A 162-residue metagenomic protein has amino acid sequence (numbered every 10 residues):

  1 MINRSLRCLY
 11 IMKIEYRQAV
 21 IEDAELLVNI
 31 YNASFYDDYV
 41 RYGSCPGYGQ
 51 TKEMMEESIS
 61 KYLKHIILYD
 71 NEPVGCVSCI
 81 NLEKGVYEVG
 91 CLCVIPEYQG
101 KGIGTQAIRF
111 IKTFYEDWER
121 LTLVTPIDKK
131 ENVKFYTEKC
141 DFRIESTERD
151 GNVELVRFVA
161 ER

Functional and structural regions predicted by a protein language model:
E15-N29: A short beta-loop-alpha structural element at the N-terminal edge of CoA-dependent acyl/N-acetyltransferase catalytic
V28-M55: Conserved GNAT-fold acetyl-CoA-binding loop/helix
M54-I66, E88: A short helix-loop-beta-strand connector motif used in the catalytic cores of GNAT acetyltransferases and, in some
I66, E72-N81, E88-C93: Conserved beta-strand in the GNAT
Y98, G102-F110: Conserved acetyl-CoA pyrophosphate-binding loop and the N-cap/start of the following alpha-helix in GNAT-like
T105-Q106, T113, D128-S146: Conserved active-site alpha-helix within GNAT-family acetyltransferase domains
I108, F114-I127: Conserved GNAT acetyl-CoA-binding A-motif
T122-V133, R149-V153: Conserved beta-strand-loop-alpha-helix junction that forms the acyl-donor binding cleft
